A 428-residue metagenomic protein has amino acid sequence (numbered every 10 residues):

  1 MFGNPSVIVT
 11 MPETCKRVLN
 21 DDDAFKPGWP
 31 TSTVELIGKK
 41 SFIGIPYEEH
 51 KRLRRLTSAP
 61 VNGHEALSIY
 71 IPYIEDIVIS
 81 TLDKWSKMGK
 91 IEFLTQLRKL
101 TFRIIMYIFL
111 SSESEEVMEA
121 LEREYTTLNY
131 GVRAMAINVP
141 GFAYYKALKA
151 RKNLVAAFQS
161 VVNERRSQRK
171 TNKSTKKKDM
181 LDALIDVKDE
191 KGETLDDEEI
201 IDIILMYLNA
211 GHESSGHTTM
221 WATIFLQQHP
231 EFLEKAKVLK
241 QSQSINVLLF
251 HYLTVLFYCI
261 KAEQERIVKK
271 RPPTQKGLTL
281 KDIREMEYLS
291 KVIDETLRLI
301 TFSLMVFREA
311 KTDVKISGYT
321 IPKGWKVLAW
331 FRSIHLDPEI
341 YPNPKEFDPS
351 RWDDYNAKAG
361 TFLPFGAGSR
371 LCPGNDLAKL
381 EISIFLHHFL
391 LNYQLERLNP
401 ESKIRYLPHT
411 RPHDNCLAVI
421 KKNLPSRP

Functional and structural regions predicted by a protein language model:
M1-I69, Y73, I77-L82, M88-I104 (+3 more regions): Cytochrome P450 substrate-recognition site 1
T101, I105, L154-V161, V187-S242 (+7 more regions): Central I-helix of cytochrome P450 enzymes
E113, R123-K191, I245-L248: Cytochrome P450 catalytic core segment centered on helix I
K152, A156, S160, V247 (+3 more regions): Conserved cytochrome P450 K-helix E-x-x-R motif and the immediately C-terminal K′/meander segment
F232, N375-P412: Cytochrome P450 heme-binding "Cys pocket" and the immediately downstream C-terminal segment
A329-Y355: Conserved cytochrome P450 K-helix/beta-meander segment immediately N-terminal to the heme-binding cysteine loop
D353-I382, I404-P408: Cytochrome P450 heme-thiolate "Cys pocket" and heme-binding signature region
Q394, R411-P428: C-terminal helix/juxtamembrane-tail motif
